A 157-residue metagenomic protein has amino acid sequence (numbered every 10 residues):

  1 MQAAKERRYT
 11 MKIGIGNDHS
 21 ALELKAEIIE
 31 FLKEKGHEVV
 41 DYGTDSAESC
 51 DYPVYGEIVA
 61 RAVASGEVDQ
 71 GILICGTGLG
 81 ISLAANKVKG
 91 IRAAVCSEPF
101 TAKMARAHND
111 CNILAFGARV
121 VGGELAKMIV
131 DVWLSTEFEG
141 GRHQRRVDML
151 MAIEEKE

Functional and structural regions predicted by a protein language model:
M1-T10: Short, Lys/Arg-enriched N-terminal segments with co-localized hydrophobic residues within the first ~10-30 amino acids
K12-I28: N-terminal beta1-alpha1 ligand-phosphate binding loop
G16, S20-A21, P99-E157: C-terminal binding/interaction regions
E30-E38: Short helix-loop-beta junction
E38-S49: A short beta-strand-loop structural module common to alpha/beta enzyme folds
Y55-V95: Helix-adjacent hinge/juxtasegments
